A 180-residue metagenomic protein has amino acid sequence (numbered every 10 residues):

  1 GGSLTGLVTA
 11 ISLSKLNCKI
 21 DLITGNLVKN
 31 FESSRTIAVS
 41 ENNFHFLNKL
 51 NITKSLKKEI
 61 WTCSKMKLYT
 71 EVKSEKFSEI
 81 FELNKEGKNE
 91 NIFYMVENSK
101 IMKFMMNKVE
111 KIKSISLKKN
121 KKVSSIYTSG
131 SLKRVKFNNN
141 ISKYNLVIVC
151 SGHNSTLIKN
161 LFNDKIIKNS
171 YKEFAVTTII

Functional and structural regions predicted by a protein language model:
G1-S3: Glycine-rich Rossmann-fold phosphate-binding loop(s) that bind the pyrophosphate of adenine dinucleotide cofactors
G6-L7: N-terminal Rossmann-fold NAD(P) dinucleotide-binding loop
I11-R35: Glycine-rich FAD pyrophosphate-binding loop
S12, F104, K108, I179: Rossmann-fold NAD(P)-dependent oxidoreductase module
E32-K73: N-terminal FAD cofactor-binding segment of flavoenzymes
W61-L161, N169-E173: Conserved N-terminal helical subregion
D164, A175-I180: Glycine-rich loop(s) and the adjacent beta-strand/alpha-helix scaffold that form part
